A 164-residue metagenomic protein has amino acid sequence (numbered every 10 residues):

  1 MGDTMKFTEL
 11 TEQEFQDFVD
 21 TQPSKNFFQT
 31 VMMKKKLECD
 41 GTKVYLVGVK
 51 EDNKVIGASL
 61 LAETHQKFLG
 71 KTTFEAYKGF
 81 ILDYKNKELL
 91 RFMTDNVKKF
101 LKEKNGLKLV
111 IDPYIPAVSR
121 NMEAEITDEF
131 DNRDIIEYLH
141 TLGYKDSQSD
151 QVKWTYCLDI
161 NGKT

Functional and structural regions predicted by a protein language model:
M1-M33: Short amphipathic alpha-helix that is part of the acyltransferase structural core
G2-L10, R133-T164: Acyltransferase donor/substrate-recognition loop-hinge adjacent to the catalytic core
F18, S119-M122, C157-D159: Short, solvent-exposed polar/charged micro-motifs at secondary-structure junctions
V19-P23, V97-K104, L139: Hydrophobic, Leu/Ile/Phe/Ala-enriched alpha-helical segments that form helix-helix packing faces
M32-K36, G143-K145: Short, P/G- and charge-enriched loop/turn segments at secondary-structure junctions
K36-A124: Conserved donor-binding loop and adjoining core beta-sheet/short helix segment in diverse acyl/aminoacyl transferases
A124-T127, K163: Short low-complexity, flexible loop/linker segments enriched in glycine and/or proline with clustered acidic
D128-N132: Alpha-helical transmembrane segments in multi-pass membrane proteins
